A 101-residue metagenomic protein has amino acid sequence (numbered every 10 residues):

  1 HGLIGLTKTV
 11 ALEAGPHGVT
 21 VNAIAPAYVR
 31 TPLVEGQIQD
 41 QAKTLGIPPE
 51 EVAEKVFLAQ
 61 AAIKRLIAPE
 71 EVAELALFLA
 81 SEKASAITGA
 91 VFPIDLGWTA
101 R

Functional and structural regions predicted by a protein language model:
H1-E13: Conserved catalytic helix of short-chain dehydrogenase/reductases
G2-G5, R30, I67-A68: Conserved cofactor-binding/catalytic machinery of classical short-chain dehydrogenase/reductase
A14-H17, V29, A80: A short hydrophobic alpha-helix cap/turn motif
G15, T20, I87-G89: Short, small/polar-rich loop/turn modules that mediate ligand/substrate recognition or access, typified
N22, P26-A27, T31-P32, A90 (+1 more regions): Proline-glycine-enriched beta-turn/loop adjacent to the NAD(P) cofactor-binding site in Rossmann-like oxidoreductases
P26-G36, D40, L45: Short, flexible catalytic-loop segment of classical short-chain dehydrogenase/reductase
D40-E70: Catalytic Tyr-x(3-8)-Lys segment
I63-I94, T99: C-terminal substrate-recognition "lid" of short-chain dehydrogenase/reductases
